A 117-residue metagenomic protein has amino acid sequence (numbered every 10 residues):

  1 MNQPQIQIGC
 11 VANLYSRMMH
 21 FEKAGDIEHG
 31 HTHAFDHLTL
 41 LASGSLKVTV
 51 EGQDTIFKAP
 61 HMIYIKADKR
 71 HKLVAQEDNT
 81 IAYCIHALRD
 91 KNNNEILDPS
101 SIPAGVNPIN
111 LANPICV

Functional and structural regions predicted by a protein language model:
M1-G30: A short glycine-rich, His/Asp/Glu-containing loop-to-beta-strand
A12-H20, V74-V117: Double-stranded beta-helix
G25-D26, H61, K69, T80: Surface-exposed loop/turn positions
T32-V48: Short, conserved beta-strand element in jelly-roll/cupin
A34, Q53, K69-R70, D78-N79: A generic "binding-loop/recognition-motif" signal
V48-T49, I65, H71-E77, C84: Short beta-strand His + acidic residue motifs that chelate non-heme Fe in jelly-roll/DSBH and cupin folds
G52-A67: Short acidic-glycine-tyrosine-enriched beta hairpin
